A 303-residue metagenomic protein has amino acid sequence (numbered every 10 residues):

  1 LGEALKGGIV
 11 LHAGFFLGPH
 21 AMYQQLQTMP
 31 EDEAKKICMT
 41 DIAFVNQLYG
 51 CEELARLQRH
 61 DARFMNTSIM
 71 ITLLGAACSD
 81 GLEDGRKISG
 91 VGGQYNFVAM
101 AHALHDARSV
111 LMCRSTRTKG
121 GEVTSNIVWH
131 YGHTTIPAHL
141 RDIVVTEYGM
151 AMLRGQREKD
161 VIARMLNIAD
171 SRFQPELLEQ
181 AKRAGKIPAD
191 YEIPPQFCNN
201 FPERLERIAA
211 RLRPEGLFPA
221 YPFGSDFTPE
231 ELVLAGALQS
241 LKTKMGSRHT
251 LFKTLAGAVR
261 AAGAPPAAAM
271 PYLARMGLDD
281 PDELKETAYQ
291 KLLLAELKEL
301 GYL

Functional and structural regions predicted by a protein language model:
L1-L303: Conserved alpha/beta enzyme-core scaffold
